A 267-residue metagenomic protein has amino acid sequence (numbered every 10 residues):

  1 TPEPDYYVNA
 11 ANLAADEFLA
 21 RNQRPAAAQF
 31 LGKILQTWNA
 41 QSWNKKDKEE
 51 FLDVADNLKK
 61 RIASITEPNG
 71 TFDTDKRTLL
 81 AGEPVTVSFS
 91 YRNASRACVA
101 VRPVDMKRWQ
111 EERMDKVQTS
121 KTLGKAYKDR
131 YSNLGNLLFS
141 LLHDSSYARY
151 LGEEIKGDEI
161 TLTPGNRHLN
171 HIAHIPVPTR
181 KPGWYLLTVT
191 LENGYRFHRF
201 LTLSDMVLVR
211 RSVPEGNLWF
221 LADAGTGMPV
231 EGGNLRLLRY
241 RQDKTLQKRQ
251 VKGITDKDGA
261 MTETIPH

Functional and structural regions predicted by a protein language model:
T1-H267: N-terminal, cleavable Sec-dependent signal peptides of secreted/periplasmic/extracellular proteins
